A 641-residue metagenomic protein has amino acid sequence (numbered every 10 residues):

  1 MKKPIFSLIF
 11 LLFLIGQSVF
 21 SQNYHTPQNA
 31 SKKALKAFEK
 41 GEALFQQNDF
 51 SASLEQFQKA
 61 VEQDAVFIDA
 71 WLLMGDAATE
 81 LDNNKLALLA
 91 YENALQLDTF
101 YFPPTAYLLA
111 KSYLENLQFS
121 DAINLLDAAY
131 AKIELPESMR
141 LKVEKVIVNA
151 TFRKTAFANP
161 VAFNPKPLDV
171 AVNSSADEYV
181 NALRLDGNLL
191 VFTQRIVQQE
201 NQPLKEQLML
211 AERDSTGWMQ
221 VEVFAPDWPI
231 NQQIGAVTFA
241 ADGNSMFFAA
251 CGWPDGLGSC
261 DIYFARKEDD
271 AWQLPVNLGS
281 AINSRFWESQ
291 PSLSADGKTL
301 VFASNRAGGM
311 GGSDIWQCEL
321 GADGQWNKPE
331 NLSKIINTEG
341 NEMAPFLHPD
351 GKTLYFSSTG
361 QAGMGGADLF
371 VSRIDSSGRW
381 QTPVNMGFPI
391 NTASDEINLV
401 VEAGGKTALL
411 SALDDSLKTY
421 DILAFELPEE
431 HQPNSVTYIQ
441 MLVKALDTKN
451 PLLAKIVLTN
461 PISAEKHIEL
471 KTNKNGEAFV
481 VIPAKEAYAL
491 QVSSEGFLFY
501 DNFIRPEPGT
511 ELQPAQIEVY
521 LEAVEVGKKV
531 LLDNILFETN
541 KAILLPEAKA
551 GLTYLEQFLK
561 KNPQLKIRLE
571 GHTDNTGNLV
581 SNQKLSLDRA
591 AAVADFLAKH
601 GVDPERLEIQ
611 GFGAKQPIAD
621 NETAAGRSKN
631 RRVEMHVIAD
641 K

Functional and structural regions predicted by a protein language model:
P27, A34-L35, I68-D69, F102-P104 (+1 more regions): Helix-start (N-cap) detector for alpha-helical repeat units in TPR-like alpha-solenoids, especially tetratricopeptide
L73, F102, L108, E115-L442 (+5 more regions): Short, conserved micro-motifs composed of acidic
S358, A362-G365, N562, E570-K641: Periplasmic OmpA-like peptidoglycan-binding domain that tethers envelope proteins to the cell wall
N460-E477: Short, acidic Ser/Thr/Gly-rich low-complexity loop/linker segments typical of extracellular and cell-surface proteins
E486-G496: A short, solvent-exposed beta-strand micro-motif common in secreted/extracellular proteins
E525-L565, T573-S581: Short, solvent-exposed beta-strand/turn patches at coil↔beta or beta↔helix junctions that act as interaction loops
